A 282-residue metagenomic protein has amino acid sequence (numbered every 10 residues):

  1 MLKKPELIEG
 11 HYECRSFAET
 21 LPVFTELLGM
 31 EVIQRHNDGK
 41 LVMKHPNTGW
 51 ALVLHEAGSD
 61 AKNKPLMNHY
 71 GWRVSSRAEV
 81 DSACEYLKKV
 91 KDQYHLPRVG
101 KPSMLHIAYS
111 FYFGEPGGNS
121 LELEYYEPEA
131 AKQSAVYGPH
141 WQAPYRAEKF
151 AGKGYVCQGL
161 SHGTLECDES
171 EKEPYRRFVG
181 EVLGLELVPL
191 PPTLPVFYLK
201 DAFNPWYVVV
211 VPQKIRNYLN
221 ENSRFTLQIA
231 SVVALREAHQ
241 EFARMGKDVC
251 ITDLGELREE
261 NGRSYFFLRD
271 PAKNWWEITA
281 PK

Functional and structural regions predicted by a protein language model:
M1-L21, Y70, E129-R176, F225 (+1 more regions): N-terminal beta-strand motif that seeds the catalytic metal site of vicinal oxygen chelate
L2, H11-E56, T164-Y207: Core segments of cupin and vicinal oxygen chelate
E6-R15, K44, A61-K88, Y109-G114 (+5 more regions): Vicinal oxygen chelate
N37, L105-I107, T193, E221 (+1 more regions): Residues that act as N-cap/strand-start positions at coil-to-secondary-structure junctions
W50-L54, L121-L123, W206-V210, W276-I278: Broad, structure-driven detector of short, well-ordered beta-strand segments within folded domains
L54-A61, V211-I215: Conserved donor-binding loop and adjoining core beta-sheet/short helix segment in diverse acyl/aminoacyl transferases
E85, K89-V156, Q240-K282: Vicinal oxygen chelate
